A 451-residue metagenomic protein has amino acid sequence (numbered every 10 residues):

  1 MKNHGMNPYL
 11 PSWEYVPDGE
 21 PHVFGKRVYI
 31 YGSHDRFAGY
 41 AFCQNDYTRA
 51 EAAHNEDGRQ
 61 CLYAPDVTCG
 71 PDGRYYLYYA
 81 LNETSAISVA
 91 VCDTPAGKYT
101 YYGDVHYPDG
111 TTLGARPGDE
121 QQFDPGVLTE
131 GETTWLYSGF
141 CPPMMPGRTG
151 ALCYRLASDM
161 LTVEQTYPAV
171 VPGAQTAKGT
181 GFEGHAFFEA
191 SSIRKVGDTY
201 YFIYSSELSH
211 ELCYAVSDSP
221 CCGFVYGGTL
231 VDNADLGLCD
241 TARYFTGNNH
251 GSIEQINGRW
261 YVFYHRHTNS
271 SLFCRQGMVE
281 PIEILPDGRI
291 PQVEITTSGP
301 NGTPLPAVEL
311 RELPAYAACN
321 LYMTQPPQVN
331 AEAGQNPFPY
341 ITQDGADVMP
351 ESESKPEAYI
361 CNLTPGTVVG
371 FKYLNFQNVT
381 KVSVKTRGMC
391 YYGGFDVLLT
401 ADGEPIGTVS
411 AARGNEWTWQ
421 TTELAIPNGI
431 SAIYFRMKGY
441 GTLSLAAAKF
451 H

Functional and structural regions predicted by a protein language model:
M1-T408, A412-H451: Carbohydrate-active catalytic/glycan-binding domains of CAZyme proteins, especially the secreted or lumenal ectodomains
